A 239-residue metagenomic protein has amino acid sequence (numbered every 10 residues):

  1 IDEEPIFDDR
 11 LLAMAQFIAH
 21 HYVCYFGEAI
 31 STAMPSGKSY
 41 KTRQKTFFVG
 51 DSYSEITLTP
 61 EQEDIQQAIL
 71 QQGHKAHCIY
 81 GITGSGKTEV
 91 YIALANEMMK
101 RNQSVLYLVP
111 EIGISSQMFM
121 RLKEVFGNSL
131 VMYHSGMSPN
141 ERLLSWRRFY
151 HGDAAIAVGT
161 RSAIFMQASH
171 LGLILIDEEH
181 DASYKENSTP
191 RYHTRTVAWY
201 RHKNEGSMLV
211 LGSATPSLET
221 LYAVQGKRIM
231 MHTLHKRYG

Functional and structural regions predicted by a protein language model:
I1-T215, E219-L221, Q225-G239: Accessory, non-ATPase domains that flank or precede helicase/AAA+ motor cores in DNA-metabolism machines
